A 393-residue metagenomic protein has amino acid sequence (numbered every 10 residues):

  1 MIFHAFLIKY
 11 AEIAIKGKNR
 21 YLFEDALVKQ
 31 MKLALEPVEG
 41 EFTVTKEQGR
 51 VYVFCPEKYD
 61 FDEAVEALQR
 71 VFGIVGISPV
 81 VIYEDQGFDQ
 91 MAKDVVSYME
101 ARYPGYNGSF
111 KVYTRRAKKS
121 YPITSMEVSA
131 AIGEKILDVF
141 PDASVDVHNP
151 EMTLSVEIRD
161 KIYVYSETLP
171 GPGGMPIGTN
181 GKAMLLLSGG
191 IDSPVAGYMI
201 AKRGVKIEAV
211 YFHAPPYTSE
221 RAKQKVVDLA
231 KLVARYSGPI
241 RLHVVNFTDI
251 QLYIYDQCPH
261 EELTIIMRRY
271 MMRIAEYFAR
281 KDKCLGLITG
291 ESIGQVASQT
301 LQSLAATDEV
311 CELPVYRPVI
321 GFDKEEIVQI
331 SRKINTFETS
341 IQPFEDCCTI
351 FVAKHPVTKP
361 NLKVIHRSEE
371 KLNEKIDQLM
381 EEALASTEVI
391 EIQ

Functional and structural regions predicted by a protein language model:
M1-M184, P194-I240, E309, V357-L362 (+2 more regions): RNA-binding accessory domains that recognize and position tRNA/RNA substrates
A11, E167, V210-F212, V245-T248 (+4 more regions): Generic beta-strand/beta-sheet core signal
E134-I136, G173-N180, Q251-L252, D256-Q329 (+3 more regions): Active-site adenylate/phosphate-handling loop in enzymes that bind or generate adenylated species
D146, H243-V245, Y316: General small-molecule cofactor/ligand-binding pocket signal
G190: Conserved G/P- and acidic residue-centered "switch" motifs that form tight phosphate/ATP-binding loops in soluble
A230-D256, D346-C347: A conserved beta-strand->alpha-helix junction
Q295, P343-F351: Small/polar glycine-rich anion-binding or flexible loop at a beta-alpha turn
N335-P343: A short alpha-helix-loop-beta-strand transition element characteristic of N-terminal alpha/beta dinucleotide-binding
